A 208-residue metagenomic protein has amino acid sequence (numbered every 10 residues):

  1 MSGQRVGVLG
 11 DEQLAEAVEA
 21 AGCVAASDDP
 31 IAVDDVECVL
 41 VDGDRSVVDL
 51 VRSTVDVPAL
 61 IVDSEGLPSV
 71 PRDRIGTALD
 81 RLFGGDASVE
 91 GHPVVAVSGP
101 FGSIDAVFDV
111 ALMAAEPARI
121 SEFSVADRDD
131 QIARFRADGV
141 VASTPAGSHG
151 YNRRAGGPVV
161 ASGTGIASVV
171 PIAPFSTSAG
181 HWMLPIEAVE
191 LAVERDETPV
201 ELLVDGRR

Functional and structural regions predicted by a protein language model:
M1-S2: Secretory targeting signatures
R5-V8, Q13, L112, G180-R208: ATP/nucleoside-binding phosphotransfer catalytic cores, i.e., glycine-rich phosphate-binding loops
V18-V24, T54-D56, G156-V160, P185-I186 (+1 more regions): Short, solvent-exposed amphipathic alpha-helical segments in soluble enzyme and RNA/protein-processing domains
V24-E37: Short acidic low-complexity segments
C38-V48: N-terminal glycine-rich "phosphate-gripper" loop used for MgATP/nucleotide binding and carboxylate activation
V48-G66: A short, gly/pro- and small-residue-rich
E65-D130, A137: Catalytic core of DAGKc-family lipid kinases
R134-D138, A142-T177: Gly/Ser/Thr-rich active-site loops/lids in small-molecule metabolic enzymes that frequently grip phosphoryl groups
